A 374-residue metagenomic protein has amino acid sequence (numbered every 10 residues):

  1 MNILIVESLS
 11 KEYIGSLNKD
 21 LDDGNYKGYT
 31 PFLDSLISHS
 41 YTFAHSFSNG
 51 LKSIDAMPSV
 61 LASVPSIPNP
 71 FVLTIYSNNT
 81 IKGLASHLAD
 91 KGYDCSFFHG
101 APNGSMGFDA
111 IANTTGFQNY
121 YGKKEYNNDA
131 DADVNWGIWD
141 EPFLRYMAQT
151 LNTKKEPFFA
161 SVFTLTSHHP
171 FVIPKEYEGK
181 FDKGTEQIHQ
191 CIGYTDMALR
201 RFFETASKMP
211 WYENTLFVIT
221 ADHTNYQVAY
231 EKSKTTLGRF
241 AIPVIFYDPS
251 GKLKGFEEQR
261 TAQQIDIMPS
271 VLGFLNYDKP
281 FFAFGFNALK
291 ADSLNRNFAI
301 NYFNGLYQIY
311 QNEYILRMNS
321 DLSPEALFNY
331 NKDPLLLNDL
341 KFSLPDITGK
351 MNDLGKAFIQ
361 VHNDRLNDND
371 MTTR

Functional and structural regions predicted by a protein language model:
M1-R374: Solvent-exposed soluble domains appended to multi-pass membrane proteins
